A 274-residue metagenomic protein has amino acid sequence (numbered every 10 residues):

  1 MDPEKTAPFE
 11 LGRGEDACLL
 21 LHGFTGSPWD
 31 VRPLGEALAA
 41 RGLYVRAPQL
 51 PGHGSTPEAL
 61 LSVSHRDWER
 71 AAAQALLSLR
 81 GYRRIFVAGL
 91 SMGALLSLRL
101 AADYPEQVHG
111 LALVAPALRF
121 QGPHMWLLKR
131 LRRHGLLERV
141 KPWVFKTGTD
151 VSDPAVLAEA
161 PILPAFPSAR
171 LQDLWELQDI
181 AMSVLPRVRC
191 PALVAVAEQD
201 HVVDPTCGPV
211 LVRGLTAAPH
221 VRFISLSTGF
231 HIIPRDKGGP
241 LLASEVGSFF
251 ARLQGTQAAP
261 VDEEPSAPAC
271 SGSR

Functional and structural regions predicted by a protein language model:
L34, C190, D204-G214: Short alpha-helix in the alpha/beta-hydrolase fold that links the catalytic acid
A39-P57: Conserved alpha/beta-hydrolase
G89-G93, S97: Gly/Ala-rich beta-loop-alpha elbow adjacent to hydrolase catalytic centers
A112-G122: Active-site nucleophile loop of the alpha/beta-hydrolase fold
P167-L185, C190: Active-site nucleophile elbow and catalytic-triad environment of alpha/beta-hydrolase enzymes
V188, V194-V196, D200: Short beta-strand/loop motif that positions the catalytic acidic residue of the alpha/beta-hydrolase fold
P209-I232: Catalytic histidine neighborhood in serine/cysteine hydrolases with alpha/beta-hydrolase-type architecture
S227-R274: Catalytic active-site module of serine/aspartate enzymes centered on a nucleophile-bearing elbow/loop
